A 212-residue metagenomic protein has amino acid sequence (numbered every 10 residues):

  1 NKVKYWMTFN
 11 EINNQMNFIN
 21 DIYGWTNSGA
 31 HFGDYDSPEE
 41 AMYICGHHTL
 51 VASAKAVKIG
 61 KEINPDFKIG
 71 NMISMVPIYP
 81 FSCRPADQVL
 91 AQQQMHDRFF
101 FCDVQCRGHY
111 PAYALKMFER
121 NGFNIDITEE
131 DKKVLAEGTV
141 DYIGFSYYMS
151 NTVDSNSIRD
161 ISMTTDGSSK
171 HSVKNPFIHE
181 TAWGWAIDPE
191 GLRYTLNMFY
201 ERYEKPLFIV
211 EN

Functional and structural regions predicted by a protein language model:
N1-N212: Active-site region of glycoside hydrolase catalytic domains
